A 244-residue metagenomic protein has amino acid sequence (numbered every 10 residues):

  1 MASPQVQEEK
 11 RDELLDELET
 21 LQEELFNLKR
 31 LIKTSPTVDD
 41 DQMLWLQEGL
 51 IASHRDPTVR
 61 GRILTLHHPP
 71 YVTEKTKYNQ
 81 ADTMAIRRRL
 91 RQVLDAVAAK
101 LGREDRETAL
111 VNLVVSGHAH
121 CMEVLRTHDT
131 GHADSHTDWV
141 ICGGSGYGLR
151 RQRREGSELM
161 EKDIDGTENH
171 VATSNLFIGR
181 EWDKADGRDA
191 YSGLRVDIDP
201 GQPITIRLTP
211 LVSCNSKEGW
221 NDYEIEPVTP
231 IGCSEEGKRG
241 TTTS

Functional and structural regions predicted by a protein language model:
M1-D56, R60-G61, P70-K75, R88-L113 (+1 more regions): Metal-dependent phosphoesterase/phosphodiesterase active-site architecture
D82-R87: Charged helix-capping and loop-helix junction motifs
